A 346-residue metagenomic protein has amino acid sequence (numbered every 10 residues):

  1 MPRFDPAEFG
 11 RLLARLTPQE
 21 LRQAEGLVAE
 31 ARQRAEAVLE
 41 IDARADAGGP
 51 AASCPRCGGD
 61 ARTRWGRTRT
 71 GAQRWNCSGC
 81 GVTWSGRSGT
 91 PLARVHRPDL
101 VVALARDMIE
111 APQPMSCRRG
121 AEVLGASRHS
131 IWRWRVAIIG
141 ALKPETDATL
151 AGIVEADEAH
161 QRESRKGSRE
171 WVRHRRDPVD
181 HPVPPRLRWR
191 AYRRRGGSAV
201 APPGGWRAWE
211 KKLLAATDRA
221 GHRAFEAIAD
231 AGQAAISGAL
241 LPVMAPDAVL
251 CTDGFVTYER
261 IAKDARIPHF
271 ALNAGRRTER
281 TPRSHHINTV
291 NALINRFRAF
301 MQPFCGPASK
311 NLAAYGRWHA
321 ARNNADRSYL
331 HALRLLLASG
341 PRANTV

Functional and structural regions predicted by a protein language model:
M1-V346: Residue-level recognition of single "structural anchor" positions that define or cap local secondary structure
